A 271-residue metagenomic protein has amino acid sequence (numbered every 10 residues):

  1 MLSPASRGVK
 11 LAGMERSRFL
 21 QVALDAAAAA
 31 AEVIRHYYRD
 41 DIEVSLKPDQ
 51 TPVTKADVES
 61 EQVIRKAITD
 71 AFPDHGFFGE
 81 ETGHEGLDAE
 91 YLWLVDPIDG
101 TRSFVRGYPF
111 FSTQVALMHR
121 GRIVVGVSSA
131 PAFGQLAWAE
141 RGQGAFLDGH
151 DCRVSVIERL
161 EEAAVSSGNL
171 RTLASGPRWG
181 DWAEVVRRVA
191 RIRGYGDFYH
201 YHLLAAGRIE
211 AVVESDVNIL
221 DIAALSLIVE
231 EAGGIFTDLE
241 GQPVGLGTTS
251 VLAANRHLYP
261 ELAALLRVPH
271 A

Functional and structural regions predicted by a protein language model:
L2-I98, H257-L258, A264, A271: N-terminal subdomain of lithium-sensitive/metallo-dependent phosphomonoesterases centered on the IMPase/IPPase/PAP
I34, D57, I68, T101 (+6 more regions): Residue-level signal for inorganic ion chemistry
S45, E85-L87, R120, W138 (+3 more regions): Solvent-exposed alpha-helices and their adjacent loops that cap or buttress functional pockets in soluble metabolic
V58, Q62, E81, P97-G100 (+5 more regions): Generic detector of well-ordered alpha-helical packing
L87-F146, E161: DPxDG-like acidic metal-binding loop motif
R153-A271: An extended, acidic
